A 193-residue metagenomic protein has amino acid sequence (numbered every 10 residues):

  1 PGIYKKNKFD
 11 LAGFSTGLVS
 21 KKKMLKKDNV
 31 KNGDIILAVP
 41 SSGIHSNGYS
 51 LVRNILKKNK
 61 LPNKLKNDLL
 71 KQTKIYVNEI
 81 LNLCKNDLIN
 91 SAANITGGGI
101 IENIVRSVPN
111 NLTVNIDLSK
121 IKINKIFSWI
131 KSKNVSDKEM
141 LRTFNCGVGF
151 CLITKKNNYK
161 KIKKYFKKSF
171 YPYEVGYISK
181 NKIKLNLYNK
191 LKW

Functional and structural regions predicted by a protein language model:
P1-Y49, Y177, N186: Glycine-rich anion-binding loops of enzyme active sites
Y4-L11, K58-L70, K74-W193: Glycine-/charge-enriched secondary-structure boundary and capping motifs
K26, V52, R106-S107: N-terminal low-complexity, intrinsically disordered patches enriched in charged
Y49-N59: Short, compositionally biased
